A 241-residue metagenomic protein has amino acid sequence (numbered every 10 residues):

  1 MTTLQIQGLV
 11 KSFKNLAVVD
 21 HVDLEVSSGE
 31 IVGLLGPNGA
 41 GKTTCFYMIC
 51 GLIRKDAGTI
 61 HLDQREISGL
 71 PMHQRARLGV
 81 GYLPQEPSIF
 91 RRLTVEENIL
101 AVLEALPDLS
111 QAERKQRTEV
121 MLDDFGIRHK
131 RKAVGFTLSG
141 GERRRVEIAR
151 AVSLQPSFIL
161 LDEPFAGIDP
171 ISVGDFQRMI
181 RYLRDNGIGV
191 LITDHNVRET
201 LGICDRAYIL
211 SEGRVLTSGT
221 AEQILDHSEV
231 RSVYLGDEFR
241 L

Functional and structural regions predicted by a protein language model:
L35-P37: The feature captures the beta-strand-to-loop junction immediately N-terminal to the Walker
C50: Helix-to-loop junction immediately C-terminal to a conserved catalytic motif
E66-E86, R91, Q111-K115, I224-E229: ABC ATPase NBD coupling module
Q111-K130, R178-R181: Conserved ABC ATPase "signature" region
V134-L138, E142: Conserved ABC ATPase signature
Q155: Conserved catalytic motifs of ABC-family nucleotide-binding domains
I159-D162: Catalytic Walker B motif of ABC-type/P-loop ATPase nucleotide-binding domains
